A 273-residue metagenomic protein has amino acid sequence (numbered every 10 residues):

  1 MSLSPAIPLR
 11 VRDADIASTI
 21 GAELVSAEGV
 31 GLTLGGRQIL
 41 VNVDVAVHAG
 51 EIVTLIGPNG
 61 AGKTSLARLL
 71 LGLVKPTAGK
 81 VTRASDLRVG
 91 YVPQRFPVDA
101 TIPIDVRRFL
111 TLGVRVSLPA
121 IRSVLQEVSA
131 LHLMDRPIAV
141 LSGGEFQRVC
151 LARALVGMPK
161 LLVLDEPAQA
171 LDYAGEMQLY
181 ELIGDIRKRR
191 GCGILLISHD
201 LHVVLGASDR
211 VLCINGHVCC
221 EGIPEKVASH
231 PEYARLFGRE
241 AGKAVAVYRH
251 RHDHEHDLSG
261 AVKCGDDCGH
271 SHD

Functional and structural regions predicted by a protein language model:
L118-M134: Conserved ABC ATPase "signature" region
P137-L141, E145: Conserved ABC ATPase signature
M158: Conserved catalytic motifs of ABC-family nucleotide-binding domains
L162-E166: Catalytic Walker B motif of ABC-type/P-loop ATPase nucleotide-binding domains
S198-H199: H-loop/switch region of ABC-family ATPase nucleotide-binding domains
V211-I223: H-loop (His-switch) and adjacent beta-strand-loop-beta switch element of ABC-type ATPase nucleotide-binding domains
S229, L236-D273: ABC ATPase nucleotide-binding domains
